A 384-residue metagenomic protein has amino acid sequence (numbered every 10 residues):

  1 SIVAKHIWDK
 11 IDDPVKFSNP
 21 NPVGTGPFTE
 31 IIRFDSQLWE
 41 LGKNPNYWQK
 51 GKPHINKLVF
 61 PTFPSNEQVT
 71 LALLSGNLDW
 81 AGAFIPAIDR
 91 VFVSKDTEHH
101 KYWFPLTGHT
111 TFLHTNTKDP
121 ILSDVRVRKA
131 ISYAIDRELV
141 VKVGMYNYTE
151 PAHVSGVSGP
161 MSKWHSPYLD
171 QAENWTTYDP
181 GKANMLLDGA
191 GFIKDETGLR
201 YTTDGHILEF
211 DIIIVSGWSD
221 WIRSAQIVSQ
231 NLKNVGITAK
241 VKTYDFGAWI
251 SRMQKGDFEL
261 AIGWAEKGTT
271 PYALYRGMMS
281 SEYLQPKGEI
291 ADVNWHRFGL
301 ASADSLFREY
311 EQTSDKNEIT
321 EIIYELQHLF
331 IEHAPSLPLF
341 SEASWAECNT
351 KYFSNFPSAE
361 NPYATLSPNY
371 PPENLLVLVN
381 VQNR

Functional and structural regions predicted by a protein language model:
S1-P22, K43, T62, I85-D89 (+5 more regions): Structural secondary-structure boundary motif
S1-P53, K57, E67, D179-G189 (+1 more regions): Gly/Pro-rich hinge or "lid" segments in bacterial periplasmic/extracellular proteins
K16-N19, P45-V91, Q226-S229, T238-K240 (+1 more regions): Ligand-site clamp/hinge motif
G26-T29, W39-E40, N56-P61, I207-S216 (+1 more regions): Short, well-ordered beta-strand elements
E30-I31, G144, Q171-E173, D211-W218: Short beta-strand->loop
I31-G42, V59-D119, A130, E138 (+2 more regions): Extracellular/periplasmic solute-recognition and catalytic clefts
F34, L38, K43, S132-D170 (+3 more regions): Detector for C-terminal structural segments
Y47-K50, D119-V127: Short helix-loop capping/hinge motifs at secondary-structure junctions, enriched in acidic/polar residues
